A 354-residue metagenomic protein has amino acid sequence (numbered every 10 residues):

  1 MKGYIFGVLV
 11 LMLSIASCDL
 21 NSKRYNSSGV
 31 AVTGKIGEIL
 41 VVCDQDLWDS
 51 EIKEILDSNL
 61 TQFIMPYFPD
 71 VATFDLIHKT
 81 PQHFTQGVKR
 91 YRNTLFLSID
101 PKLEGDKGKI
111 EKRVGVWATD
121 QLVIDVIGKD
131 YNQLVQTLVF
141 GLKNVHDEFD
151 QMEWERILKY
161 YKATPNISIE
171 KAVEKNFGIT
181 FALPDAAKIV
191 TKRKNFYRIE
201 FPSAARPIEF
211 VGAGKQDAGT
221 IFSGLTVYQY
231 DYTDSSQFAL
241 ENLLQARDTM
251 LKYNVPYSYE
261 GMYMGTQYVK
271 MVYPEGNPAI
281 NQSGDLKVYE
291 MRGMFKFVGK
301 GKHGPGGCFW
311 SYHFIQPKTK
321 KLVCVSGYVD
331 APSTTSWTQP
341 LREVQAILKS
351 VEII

Functional and structural regions predicted by a protein language model:
K2-V8: Sec-dependent signal peptide recognition, specifically the positively charged N-region followed immediately by
S14-S17: C-terminal motif of bacterial Sec signal peptides marking the signal peptidase cleavage site
N21-D120, T137: Start-of-domain marker
K23-N26, L40-D46, P184-G261, G265: Secretory pathway targeting signatures of secreted, lumenal, and periplasmic proteins
F74-N132, T249-T319: Signature of long, low-cysteine stretches enriched in small and polar/charged residues
E111-N176: Long, acidic/polar, low-complexity amphipathic helices and coiled-coil-like
L122-D130, S223-Y230, K320-D330: Short, well-ordered beta-strand elements
V135-K159, F181, A187, K320-I354: Surface-exposed amphipathic alpha-helical segments
